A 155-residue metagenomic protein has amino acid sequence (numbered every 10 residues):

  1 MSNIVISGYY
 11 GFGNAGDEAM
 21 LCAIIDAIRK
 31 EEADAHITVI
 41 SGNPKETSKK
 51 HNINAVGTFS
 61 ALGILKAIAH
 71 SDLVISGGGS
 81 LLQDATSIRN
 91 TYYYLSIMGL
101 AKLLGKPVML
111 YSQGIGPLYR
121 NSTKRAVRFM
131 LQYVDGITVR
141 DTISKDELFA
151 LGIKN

Functional and structural regions predicted by a protein language model:
M1-N3, I153-K154: Nucleotide-sugar donor-binding and catalytic loop/hinge architecture of NDP-sugar-dependent glycosyltransferases
S2-L118: Aromatic- and Gly/Pro-rich donor/ligand-binding loops that form nucleotide- or phosphate-bearing donor binding pockets
L103-N155: Active-site-proximal region of nucleotide-activated glycan assembly enzymes, centered on histidine/acidic-rich loops
